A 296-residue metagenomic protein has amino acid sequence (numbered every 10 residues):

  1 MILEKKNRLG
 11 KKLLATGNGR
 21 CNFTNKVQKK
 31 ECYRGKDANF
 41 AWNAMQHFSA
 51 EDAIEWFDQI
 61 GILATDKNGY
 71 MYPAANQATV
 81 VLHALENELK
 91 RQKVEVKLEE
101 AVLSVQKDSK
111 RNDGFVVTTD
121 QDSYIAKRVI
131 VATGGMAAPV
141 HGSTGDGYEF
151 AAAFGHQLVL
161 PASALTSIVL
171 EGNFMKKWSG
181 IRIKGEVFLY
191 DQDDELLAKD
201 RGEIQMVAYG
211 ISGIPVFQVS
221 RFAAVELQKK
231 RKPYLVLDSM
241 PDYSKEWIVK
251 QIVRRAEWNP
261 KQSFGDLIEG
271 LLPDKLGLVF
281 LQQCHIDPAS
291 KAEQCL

Functional and structural regions predicted by a protein language model:
M1-L3, V102, S123-V140, A151-A152 (+1 more regions): Short hydrophobic core segments
I2, A15, D66, V96-L98 (+2 more regions): General beta-strand structural signal in soluble alpha/beta enzymes
N7-L9, L14-A15, F23-K30, Q157-L160 (+1 more regions): An anion/pyrophosphate-binding glycine-rich loop and adjacent beta-alpha core in soluble alpha-beta enzymes
N18-N68: Glycine-rich active-site loop/strand segments that organize a redox cofactor
A41-A44, M71-N76, T133-H141: Flexible, glycine/proline-enriched loop segments at strand-loop-helix junctions that form or flank small-ligand binding
H47-R128: Feature captures the FAD/FMN-dependent oxidoreductase FAD-binding
L63-E86, F154, L158-W178: Rossmann-like dinucleotide-binding cores of NAD(P)H-dependent redox enzymes
R128-F174: Glycine-rich loop(s) and the adjacent beta-strand/alpha-helix scaffold that form part
